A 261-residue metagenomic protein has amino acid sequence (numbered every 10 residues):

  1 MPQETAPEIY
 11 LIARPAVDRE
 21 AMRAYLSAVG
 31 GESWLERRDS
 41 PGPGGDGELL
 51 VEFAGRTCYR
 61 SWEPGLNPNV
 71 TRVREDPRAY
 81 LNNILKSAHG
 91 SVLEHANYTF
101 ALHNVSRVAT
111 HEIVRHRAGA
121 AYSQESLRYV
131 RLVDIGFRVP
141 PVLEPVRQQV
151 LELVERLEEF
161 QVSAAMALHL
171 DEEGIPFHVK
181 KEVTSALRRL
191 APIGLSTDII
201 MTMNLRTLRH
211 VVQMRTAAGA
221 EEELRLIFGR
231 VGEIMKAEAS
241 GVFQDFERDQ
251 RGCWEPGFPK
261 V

Functional and structural regions predicted by a protein language model:
M1-V261: Family-specific signature for flavin-dependent thymidylate synthase
